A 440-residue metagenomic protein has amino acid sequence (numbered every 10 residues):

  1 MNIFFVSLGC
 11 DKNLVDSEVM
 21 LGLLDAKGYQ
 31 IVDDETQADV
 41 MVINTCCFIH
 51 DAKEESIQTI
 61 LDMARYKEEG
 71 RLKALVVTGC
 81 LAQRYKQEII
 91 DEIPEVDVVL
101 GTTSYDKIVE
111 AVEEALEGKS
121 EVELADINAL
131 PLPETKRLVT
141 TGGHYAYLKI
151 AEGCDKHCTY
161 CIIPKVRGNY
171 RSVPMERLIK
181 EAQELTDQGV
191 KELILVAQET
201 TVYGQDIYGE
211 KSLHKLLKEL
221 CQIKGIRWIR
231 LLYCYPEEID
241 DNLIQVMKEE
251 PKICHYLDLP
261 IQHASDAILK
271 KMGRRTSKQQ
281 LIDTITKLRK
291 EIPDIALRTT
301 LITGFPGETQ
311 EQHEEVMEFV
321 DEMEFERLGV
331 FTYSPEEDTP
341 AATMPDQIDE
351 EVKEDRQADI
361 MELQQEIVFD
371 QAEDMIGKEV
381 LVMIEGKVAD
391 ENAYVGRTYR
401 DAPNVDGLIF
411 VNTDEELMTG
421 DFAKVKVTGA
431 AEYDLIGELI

Functional and structural regions predicted by a protein language model:
M1-Y203, N242, I253, L257 (+7 more regions): Proteins enriched for Cys/Gly/acidic motifs involved in redox and nucleic-acid/cofactor modification
C47-F48, R167-G168, I207-E210, K270-T276 (+1 more regions): Short glycine-enriched, charge-decorated loop/helix-capping segments at active-site entrances that position
L75-V76, R84, I89, D187-E311 (+1 more regions): Conserved SAM/AdoMet-binding glycine-rich loop
I93-P94, A115-G118, K211-L213, M247-K248 (+2 more regions): Short, hinge-like loop/turn segments at secondary-structure boundaries
L178, L195, L231, L259 (+6 more regions): Conserved, mostly hydrophobic/aromatic
K191, R227, E326, F331 (+1 more regions): Short acidic/polar active-site loop segments enriched in Thr and Asp
A197, Y233, I261-H263, T299-T303 (+6 more regions): Active-site proximal loops enriched in glycine and acidic residues that flank catalytic Cys/His/Asp and coordinate
T343-I440: Terminal RNA-binding accessory module
